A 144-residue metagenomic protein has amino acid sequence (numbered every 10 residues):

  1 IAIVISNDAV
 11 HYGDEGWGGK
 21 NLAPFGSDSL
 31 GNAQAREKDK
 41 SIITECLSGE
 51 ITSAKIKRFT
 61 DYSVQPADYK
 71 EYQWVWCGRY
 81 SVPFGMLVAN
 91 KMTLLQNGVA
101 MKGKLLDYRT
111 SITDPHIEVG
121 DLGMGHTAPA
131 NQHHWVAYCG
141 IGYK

Functional and structural regions predicted by a protein language model:
I1, Y12-K144: Flexible, D/E/H-enriched segments
S6-V10: Catalytic metal-binding/acid-base residues of hydrolase active sites
